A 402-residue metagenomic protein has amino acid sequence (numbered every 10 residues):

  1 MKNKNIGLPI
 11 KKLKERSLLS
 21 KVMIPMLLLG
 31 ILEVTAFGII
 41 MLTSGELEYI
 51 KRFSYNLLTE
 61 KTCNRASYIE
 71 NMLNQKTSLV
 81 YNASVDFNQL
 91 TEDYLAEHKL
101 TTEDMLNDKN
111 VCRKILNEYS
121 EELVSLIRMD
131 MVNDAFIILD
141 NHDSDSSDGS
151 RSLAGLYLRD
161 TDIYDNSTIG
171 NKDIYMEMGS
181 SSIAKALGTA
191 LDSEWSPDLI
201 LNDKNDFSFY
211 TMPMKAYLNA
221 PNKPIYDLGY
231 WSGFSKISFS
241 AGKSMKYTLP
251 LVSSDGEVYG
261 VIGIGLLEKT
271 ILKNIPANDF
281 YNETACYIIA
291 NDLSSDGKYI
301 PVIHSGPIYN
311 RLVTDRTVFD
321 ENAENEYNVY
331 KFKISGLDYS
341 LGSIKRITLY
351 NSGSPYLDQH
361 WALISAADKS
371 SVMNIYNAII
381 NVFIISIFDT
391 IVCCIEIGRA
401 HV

Functional and structural regions predicted by a protein language model:
M1-L57, K61, S386-I395: Extreme N-terminal signal-anchor transmembrane helix of membrane signaling/transducer proteins, especially in bacteria
L27-L32, N291, A362-H401: Cytoplasm-proximal transmembrane signaling helix
T43-T59, R65-T101, D108-L116, M131: Membrane-proximal amphipathic alpha-helices that sit immediately adjacent to an N-terminal transmembrane/signal-anchor
K109-E122, D206-M214: Well-ordered, non-membrane alpha-helical segments in soluble/globular domains
E118-L123, E257, V261-P307: Solvent-exposed, extracytoplasmic
L139-W195, N291-S295: GAF sensory/regulatory domain recognition with acknowledged cross-activation on helical regulatory dimers
I174-G263: Extracytoplasmic/periplasmic ligand-binding sensor regions of membrane-associated signaling proteins
A241-K269, N310-V382: Extracellular/periplasmic juxtamembrane segments that couple receptor/chemosensory ectodomains to their
